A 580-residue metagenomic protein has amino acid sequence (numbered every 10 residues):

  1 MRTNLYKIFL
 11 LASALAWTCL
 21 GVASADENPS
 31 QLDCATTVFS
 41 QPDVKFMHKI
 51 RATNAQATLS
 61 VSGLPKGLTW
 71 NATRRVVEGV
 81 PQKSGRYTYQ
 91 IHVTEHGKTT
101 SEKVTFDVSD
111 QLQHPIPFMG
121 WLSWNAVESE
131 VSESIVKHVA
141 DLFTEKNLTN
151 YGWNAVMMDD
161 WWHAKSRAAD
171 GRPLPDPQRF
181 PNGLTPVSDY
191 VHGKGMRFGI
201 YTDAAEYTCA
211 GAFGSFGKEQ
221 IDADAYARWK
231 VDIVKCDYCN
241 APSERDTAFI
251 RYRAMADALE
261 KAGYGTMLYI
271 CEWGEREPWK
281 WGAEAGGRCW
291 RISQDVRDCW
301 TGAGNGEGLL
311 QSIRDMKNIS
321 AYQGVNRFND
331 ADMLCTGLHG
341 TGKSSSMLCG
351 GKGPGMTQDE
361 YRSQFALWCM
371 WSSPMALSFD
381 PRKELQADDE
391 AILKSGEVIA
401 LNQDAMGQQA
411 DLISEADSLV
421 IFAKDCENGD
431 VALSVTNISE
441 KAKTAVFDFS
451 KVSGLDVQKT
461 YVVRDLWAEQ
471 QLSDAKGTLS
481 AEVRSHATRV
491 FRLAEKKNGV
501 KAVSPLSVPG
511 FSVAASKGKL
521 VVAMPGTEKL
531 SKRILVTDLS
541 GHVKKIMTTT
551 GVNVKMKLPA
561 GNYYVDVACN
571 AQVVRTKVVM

Functional and structural regions predicted by a protein language model:
S30-A57: Solvent-exposed, low-complexity, repeat-rich "mucin-like" stalks and linkers
S60-V76, L472, G541-K544: Low-complexity "stalk/linker" and mucin-like segments enriched in Ser/Thr/Pro/Ala/Gly
V76-S84: Extracellular/luminal low-complexity segments enriched in Ser/Thr/Pro
N125, K137-V139, F143-R245: Aromatic-lined carbohydrate-binding/catalytic grooves of carbohydrate-active enzymes
K218, M267-A376: Glycan-recognition surfaces
R362, W368-W371, A376-S378, S414-L455 (+3 more regions): Carbohydrate-binding surface patches
A475-G499: C-terminal beta-strand-rich structural cap/linker in extracellular carbohydrate-active enzymes
S504-M580: C-terminal outer-membrane/trafficking sorting elements
